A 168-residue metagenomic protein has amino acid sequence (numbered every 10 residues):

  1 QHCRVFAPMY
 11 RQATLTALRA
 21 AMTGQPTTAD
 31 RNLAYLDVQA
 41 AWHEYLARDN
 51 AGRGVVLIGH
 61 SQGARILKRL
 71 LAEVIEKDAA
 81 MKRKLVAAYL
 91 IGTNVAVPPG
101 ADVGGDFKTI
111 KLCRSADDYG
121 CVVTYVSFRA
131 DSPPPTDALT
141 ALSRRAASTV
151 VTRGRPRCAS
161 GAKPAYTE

Functional and structural regions predicted by a protein language model:
Q1-G54: Active-site catalytic motif of lipid deacylating hydrolases and related acyltransferases
F6-M9, V56, Y89, V123: Hydrophobic/aromatic beta-strand patches that form the interior of the parallel beta-sheet core in alpha/beta enzyme
M9-A13, H60-S61, L90-N94, F128: Active-site-proximal beta-strand/loop segments in catalytic clefts of secreted hydrolases
T14-L18, R65-I66, P98: Short catalytic/ligand-binding loop motif for oxyanion handling, primarily in non-cytosolic enzymes, centered on
D37-A51, A72-E168: Surface cap/lid and interfacial helix-loop subdomains adjacent to catalytic sites that gate substrate access
L57-G63, L67: Gly/Ala-rich beta-loop-alpha elbow adjacent to hydrolase catalytic centers
